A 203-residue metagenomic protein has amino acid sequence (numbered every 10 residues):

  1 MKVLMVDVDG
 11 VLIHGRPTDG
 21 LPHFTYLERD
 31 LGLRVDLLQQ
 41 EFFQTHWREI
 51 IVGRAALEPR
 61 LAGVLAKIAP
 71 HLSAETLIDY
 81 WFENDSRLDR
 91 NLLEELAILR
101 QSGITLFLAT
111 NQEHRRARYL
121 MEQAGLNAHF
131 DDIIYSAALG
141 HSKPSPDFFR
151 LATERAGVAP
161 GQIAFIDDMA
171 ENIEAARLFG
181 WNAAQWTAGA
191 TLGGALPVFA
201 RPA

Functional and structural regions predicted by a protein language model:
M1-F43, L178-F179: Active-site neighborhood of HAD-like aspartate-dependent phosphohydrolases
K2-V6, E113-H114, R118-A203: Asp-based, Mg2+/Mn2+-dependent phosphohydrolase catalytic module
P22-Y26, T45, P59, G63 (+7 more regions): Alpha-helical elements of Rossmann-like donor-binding domains used by nucleotide-donor carbohydrate transfer enzymes
R29-F42, I68-D79, R201: Short, surface-exposed acidic
T45-P59, D85-E94: Short amphipathic alpha-helical segments at helix boundaries and their inter-helical linkers
R48-I78: A metal-dependent, Asp-based hydrolase signature
A74-M121: Substrate-recognition element of Asp-dependent hydrolases with the DxDx(T/V) motif
